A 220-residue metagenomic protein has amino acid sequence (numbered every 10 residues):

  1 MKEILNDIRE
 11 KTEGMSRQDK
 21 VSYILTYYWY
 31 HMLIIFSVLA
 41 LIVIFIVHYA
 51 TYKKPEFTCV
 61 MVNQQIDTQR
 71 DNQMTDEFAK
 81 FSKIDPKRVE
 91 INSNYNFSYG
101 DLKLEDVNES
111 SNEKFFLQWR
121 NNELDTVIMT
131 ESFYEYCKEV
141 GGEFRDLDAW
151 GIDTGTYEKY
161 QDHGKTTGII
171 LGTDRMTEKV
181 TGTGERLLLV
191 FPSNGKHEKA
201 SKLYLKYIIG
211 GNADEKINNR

Functional and structural regions predicted by a protein language model:
N6-Q18: Short, membrane-interfacial amphipathic segments enriched in basic
Y27-H48: Hydrophobic membrane-insertion alpha-helices, especially the h-region of bacterial N-terminal signal peptides
E56-Q65, V89-N92: Short, well-ordered beta-strand elements
Q64-D67, S132-Y136, G195-K196: Solvent-exposed loop/turn segments at secondary-structure junctions within structured extracellular/periplasmic domains
T75-S132: Extracytoplasmic/periplasmic/luminal assembly and interaction segments in envelope/secretory/respiratory proteins
E109-G164: Extracytoplasmic "Venus flytrap"/periplasmic binding protein-like
T183-K199, K216-N218: A bilobed periplasmic-binding-protein/Venus flytrap-type ligand-binding module shared by bacterial periplasmic
I208-R220: Periplasmic-binding protein-like
